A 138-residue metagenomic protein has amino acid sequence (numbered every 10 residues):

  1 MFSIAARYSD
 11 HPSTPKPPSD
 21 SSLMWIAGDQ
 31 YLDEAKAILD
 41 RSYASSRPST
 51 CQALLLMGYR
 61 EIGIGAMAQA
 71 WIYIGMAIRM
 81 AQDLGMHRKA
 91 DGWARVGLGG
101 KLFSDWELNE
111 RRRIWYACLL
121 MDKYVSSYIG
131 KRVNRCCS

Functional and structural regions predicted by a protein language model:
M1-S138: Acidic, Ser/Thr-rich, low-complexity intrinsically disordered regions in fungal proteins
